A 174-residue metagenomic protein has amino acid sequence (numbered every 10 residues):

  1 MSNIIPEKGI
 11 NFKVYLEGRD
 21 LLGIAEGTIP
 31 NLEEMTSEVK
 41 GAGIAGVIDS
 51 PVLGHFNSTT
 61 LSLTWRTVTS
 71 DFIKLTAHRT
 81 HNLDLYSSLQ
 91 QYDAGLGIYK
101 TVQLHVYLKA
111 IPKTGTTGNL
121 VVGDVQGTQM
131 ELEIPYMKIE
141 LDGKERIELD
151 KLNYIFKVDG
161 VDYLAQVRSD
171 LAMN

Functional and structural regions predicted by a protein language model:
M1-S37, Q166-N174: Polar/acidic, low-complexity leader/linker segments enriched in S/T/G and N/D
D20-I24, V39-G46, Y86-Q90, V125 (+1 more regions): Eukaryotic N-proximal low-complexity acidic segments or loops
A25-F56: A positional/architectural concept
A42-V47, T67, K109-G118: Short acidic (Asp/Glu) patches
I48-T69, D124-M137: Oligomerization/assembly interface segments of phage tail-like spikes and tubes
L53-H55, A77, I98-V102, V122-Q126: A generic structural micro-feature
T60-K113: A contiguous binding-surface segment within folded domains or other stable secondary-structure elements
I111-N174: Mixed-charge, glycine-accented linear interaction segment located at domain edges/termini
